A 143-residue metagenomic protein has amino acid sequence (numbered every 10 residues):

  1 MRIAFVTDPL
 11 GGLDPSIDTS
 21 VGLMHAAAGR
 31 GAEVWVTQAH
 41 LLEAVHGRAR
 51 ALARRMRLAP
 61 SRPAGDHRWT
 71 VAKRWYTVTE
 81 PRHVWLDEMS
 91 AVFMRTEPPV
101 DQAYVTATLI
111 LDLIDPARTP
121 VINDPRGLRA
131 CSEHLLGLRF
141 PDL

Functional and structural regions predicted by a protein language model:
M1-A4: Extreme N-terminal starter segment of soluble prokaryotic enzymes
T7-D8: Extended, domain-scale alpha-helical bundle/helix-rich regions
G11-L143: Conserved N-proximal alpha/beta basic substrate-recognition cap immediately N-terminal to, or forming the N-lobe
